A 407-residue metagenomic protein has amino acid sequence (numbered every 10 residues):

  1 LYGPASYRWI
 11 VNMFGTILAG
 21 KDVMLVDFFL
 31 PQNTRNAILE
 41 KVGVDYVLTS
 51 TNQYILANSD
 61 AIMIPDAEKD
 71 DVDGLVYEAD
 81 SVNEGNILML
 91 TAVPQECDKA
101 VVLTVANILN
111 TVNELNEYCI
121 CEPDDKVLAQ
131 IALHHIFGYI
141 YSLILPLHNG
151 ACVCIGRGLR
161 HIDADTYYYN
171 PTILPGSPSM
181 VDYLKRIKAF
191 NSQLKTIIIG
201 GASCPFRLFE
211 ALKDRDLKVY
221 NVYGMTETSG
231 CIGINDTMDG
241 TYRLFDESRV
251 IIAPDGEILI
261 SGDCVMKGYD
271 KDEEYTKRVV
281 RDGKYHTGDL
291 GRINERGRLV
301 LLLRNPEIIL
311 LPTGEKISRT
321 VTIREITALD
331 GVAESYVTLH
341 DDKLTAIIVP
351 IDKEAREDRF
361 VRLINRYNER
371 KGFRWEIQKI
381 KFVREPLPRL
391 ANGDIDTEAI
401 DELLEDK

Functional and structural regions predicted by a protein language model:
L1-F29, A129-Q130: Conserved AMP-binding/adenylate-forming
M13, M24, F28-N52, L56 (+2 more regions): Conserved ATP-dependent adenylate/AMP-binding module captured primarily in the ANL superfamily
N36, A61-G85: Flexible, low-complexity linker/hinge segments
E78, E84-N113: Conserved AMP-binding A3 loop
L109-K126, L133-K188: Conserved AMP-binding/adenylation subdomain of ANL enzymes
P171-G176, L184-M238, A333: Gly/Ser/Thr-rich phosphate-binding loop
K218, R243-L244, A253-V279, R298 (+1 more regions): Conserved ATP/PPi-binding loop(s) of AMP-dependent carboxylate-activating enzymes
G262, G268, L290-W375, P386: AMP-binding/adenylate-forming catalytic core of the ANL superfamily
